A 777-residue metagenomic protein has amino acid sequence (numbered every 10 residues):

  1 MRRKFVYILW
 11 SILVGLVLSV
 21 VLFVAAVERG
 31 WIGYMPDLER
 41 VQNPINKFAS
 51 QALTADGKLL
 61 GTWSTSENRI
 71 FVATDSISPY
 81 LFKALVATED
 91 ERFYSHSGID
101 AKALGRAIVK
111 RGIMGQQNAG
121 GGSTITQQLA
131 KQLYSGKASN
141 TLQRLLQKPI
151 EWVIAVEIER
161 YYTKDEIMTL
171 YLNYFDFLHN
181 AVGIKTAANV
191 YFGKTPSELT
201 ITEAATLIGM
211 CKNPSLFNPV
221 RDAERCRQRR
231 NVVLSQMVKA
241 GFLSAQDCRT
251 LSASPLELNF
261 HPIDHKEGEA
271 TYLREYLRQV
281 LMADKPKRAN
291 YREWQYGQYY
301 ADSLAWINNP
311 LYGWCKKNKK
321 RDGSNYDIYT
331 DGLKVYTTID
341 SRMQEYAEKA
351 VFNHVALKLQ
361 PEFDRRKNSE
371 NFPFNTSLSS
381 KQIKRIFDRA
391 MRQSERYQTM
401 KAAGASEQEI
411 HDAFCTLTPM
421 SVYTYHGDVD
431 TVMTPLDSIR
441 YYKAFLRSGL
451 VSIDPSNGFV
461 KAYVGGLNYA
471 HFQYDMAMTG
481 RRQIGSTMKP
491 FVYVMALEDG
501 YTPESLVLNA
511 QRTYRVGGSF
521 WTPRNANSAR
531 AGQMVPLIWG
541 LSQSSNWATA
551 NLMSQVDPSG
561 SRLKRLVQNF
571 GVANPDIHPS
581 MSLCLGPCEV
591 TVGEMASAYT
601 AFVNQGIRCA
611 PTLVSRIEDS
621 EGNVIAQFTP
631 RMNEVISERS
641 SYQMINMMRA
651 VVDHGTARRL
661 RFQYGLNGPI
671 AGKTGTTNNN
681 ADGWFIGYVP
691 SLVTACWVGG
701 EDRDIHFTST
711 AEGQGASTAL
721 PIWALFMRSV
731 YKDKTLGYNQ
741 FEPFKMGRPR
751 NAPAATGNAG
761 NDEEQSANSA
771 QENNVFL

Functional and structural regions predicted by a protein language model:
M1-L53, G112, K358: N-terminal type II signal-anchor transmembrane helix that functions as the membrane-insertion/stop-transfer segment
N46-A49, L53-W306, C315, D322-S324 (+4 more regions): Peptidoglycan glycan-strand catalytic modules in the bacterial/periplasmic cell-wall system
A84-V86, M237, A347, N457-G458 (+6 more regions): Active-site SXXK
Y94-L104, V182-K185, S244-R249, L497-G517 (+2 more regions): Short, well-structured active-site flanking segments
T124-I125, L133-S135, N140, R144 (+5 more regions): Active-site-adjacent helix/loop patches that line small-molecule binding or acyl-intermediate pockets
S244-T338, R342-A403, A529: Non-catalytic structural connector segments
P255, T479-L537, A610-N623: Short, glycine/proline-biased beta-turn/loop segments that scaffold the active-site neighborhood
T337, S341-L357, R389-D454, F459 (+4 more regions): A penicillin-recognizing enzyme superfamily signal
